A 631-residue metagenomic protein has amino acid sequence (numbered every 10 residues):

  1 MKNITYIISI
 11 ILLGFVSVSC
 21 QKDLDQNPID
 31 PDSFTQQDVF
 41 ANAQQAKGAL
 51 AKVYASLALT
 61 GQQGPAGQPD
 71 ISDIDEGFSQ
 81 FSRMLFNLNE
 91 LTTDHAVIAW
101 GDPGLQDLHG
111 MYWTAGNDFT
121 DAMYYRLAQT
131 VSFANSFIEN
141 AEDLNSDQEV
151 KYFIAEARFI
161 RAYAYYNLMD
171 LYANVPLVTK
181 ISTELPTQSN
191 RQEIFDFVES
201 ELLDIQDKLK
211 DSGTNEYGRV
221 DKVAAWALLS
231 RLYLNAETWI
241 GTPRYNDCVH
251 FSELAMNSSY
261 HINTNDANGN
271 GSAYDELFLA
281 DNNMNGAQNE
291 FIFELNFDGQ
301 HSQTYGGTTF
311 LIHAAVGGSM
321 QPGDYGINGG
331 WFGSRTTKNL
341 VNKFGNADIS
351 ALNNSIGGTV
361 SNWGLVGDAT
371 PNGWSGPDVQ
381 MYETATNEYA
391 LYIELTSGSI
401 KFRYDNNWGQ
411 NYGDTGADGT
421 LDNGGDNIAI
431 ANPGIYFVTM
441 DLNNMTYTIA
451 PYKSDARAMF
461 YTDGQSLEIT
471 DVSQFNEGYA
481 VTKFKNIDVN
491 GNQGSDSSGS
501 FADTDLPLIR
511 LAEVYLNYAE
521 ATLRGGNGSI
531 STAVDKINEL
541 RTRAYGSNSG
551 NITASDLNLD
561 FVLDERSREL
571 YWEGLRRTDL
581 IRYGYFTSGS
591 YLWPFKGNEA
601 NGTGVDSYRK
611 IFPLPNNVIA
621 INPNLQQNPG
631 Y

Functional and structural regions predicted by a protein language model:
G14-A41, V198, S230, A519 (+2 more regions): Bacterial Sec-dependent N-terminal signal peptides
Q21-E156, I160-L171, P176-E193, H261-G357 (+4 more regions): Short acidic-aromatic linear motifs embedded in glycine-rich loops, typified by GG[WY][YF]DAGD(H) and related
M169-D170, P176, N235-G241, R524-N527: Short coil/turn linking the two alpha-helices of tandem helical-hairpin repeats
I181-T238, P243-D266: Hydrophobic, small-residue-rich alpha-helical packing segments that form membrane-like cores
I356-P451: Insoluble glucan recognition modules
